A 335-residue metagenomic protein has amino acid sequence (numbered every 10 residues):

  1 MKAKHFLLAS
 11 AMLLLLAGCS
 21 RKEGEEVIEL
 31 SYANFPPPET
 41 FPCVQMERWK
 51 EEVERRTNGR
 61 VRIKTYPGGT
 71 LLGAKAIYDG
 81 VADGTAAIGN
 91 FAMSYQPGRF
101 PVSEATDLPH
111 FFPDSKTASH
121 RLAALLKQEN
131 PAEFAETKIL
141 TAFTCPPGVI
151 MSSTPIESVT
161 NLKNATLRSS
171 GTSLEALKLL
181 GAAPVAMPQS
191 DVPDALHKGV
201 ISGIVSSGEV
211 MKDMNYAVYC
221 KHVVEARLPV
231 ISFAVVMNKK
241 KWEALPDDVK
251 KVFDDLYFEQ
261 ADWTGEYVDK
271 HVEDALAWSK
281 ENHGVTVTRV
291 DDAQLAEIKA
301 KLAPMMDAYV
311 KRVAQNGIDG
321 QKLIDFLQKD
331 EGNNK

Functional and structural regions predicted by a protein language model:
M1-L7: Bacterial N-terminal signal peptides that target proteins for export
L8, C19-P113, E133-K335: N-terminal secretory/targeting leader peptides
P113-E129: A gly/proline- and charged-residue-enriched helix-loop-helix capping module
